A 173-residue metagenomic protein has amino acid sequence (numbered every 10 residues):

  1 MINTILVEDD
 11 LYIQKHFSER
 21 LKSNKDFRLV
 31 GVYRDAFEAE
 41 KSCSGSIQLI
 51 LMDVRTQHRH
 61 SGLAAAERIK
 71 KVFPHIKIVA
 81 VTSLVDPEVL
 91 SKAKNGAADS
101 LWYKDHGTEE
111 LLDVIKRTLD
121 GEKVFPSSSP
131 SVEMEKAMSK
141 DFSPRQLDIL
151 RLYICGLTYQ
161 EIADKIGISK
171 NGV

Functional and structural regions predicted by a protein language model:
E8: Conserved acidic carboxylate
S18, V32-L49, Q57: Acidic, metal-coordinating helix/loop segments flanking the phosphotransfer/catalytic sites of two-component signaling
L51-A66: Conserved phosphotransfer microenvironments
L63-H75: Short amphipathic alpha-helix used as the core "switch/output" element in two-component signaling
L90-K94, A98-D141: Short, flexible helix-to-coil linker/hinge segments that flank and couple to helix-turn-helix
R145-I149: The N-cap/first-turn positions of alpha helices within or immediately adjacent to helix-turn-helix DNA-binding domains
G156-V173: Recognition helix of helix-turn-helix DNA-binding domains
